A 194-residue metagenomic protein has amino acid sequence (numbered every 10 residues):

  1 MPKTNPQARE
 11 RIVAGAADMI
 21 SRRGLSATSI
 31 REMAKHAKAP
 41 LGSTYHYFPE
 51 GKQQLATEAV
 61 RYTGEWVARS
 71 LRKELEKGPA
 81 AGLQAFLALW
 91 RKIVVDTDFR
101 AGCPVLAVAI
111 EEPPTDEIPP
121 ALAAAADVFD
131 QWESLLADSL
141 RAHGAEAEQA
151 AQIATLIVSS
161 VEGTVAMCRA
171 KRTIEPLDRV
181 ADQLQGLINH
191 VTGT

Functional and structural regions predicted by a protein language model:
M1-P6, T194: N-terminal intrinsically disordered/low-complexity leader segments
R11, M19-E58: Helix-turn-helix
V60-W66: Short, basic, alpha-helical segments at the C-terminal edge of helix-turn-helix-like DNA-binding modules
L71-A101, I153-I157: Hydrophobic alpha-helical connector segments
A85, T97-P120: Amphipathic alpha-helical segments used for helix-helix packing
I93-D96, E111-E117, D138, V158-E175 (+1 more regions): Amphipathic C-terminal alpha-helical segment
L106-A107, A147-M167, Q183-L187: Hydrophobic alpha-helical segments that form the core of small-molecule binding pockets and/or dimer interfaces
T115-I118, F129-A154, H190-T194: Hydrophobic alpha-helical bundle segments that form small-molecule/ligand-binding pockets
